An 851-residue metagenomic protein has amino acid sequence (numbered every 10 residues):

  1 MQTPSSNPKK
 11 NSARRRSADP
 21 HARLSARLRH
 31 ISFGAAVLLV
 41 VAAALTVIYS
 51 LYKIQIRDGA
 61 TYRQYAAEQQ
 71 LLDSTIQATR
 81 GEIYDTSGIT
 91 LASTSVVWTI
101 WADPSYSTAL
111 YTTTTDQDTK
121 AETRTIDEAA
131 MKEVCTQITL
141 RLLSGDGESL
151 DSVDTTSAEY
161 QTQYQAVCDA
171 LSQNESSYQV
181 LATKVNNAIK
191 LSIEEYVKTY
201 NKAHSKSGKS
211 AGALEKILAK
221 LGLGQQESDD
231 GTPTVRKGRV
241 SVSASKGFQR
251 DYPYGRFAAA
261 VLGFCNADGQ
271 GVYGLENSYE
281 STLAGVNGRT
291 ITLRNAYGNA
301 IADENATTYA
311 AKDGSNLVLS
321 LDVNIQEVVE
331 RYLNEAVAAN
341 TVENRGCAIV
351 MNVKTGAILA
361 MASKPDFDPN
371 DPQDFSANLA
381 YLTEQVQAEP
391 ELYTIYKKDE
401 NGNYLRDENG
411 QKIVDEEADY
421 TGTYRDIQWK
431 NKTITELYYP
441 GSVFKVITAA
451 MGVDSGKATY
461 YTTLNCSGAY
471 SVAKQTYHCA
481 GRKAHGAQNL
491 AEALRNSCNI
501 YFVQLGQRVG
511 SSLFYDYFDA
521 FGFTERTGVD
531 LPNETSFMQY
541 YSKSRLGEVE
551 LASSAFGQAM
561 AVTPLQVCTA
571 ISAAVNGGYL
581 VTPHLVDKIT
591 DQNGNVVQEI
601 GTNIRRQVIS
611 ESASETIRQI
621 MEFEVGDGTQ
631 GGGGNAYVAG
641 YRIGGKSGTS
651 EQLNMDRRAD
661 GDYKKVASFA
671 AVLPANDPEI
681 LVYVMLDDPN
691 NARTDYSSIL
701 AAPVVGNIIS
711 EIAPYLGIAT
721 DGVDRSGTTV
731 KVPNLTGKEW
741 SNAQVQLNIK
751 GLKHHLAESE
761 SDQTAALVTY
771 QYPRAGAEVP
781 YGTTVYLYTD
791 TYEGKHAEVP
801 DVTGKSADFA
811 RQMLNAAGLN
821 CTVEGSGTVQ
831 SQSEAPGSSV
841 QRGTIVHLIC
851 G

Functional and structural regions predicted by a protein language model:
M1-I413, L437, S512-D519, V638-A639 (+4 more regions): Periplasmic/cell-envelope proteins involved in peptidoglycan metabolism and beta-lactam response
I76-T79, T86, S93-V97, S176 (+25 more regions): Extracytoplasmic
A78, T125-K132, T183-N187, G269-Y273 (+14 more regions): Soluble non-cytosolic domains of exported or imported proteins
A92, W98, N295-Y309, K354-V443 (+1 more regions): Beta-lactam-recognizing serine transpeptidase/beta-lactamase-like catalytic domain environment
T139-E148, K198, N266, A284 (+12 more regions): Sec-exported extracytoplasmic/periplasmic mature domains
L150-D169, V342-T355, N465-A469, P532-T535 (+4 more regions): Acidic/histidine-enriched alpha-helical segments
I600, G640, N654, V684-G851: Ligand-recognition elements built from short beta-strands and adjacent flexible loops
